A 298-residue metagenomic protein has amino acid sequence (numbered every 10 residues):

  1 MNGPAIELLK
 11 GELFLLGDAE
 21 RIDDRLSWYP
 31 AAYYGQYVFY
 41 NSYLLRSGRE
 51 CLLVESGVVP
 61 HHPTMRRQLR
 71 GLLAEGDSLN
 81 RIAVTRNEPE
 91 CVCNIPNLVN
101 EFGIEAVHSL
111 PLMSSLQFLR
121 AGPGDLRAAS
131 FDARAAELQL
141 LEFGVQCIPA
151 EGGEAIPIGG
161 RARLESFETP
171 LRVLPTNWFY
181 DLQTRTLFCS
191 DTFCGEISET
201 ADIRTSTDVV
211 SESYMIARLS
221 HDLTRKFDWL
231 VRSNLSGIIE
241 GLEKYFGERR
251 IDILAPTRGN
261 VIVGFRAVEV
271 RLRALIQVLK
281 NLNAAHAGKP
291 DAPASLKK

Functional and structural regions predicted by a protein language model:
M1-E50: Zn-dependent metallo-beta-lactamase
L8-L9, L45-G48, I158-G160, F179-Q183: Active-site beta-strand termini and strand-to-loop segments that position acidic
E12-D18, L53-E55, R163-E168, L187-D191: Active-site-proximal beta-strand elements of phosphoester/diester hydrolases
D23, H61, N87-V92, S114-Q117 (+4 more regions): Active-site environment of divalent metal-dependent phosphoester hydrolases
V54-S56, S78-N87, A106-P111, L187-D191 (+2 more regions): Active-site neighborhood of phospho(di)ester-bond hydrolases with catalytic His/Asp-centered motifs
R70-G152, A274-V278: Active-site HxH/HxHxD metal-binding segment of metal-dependent hydrolases
C147-E154, I158-R163, F167, Q183 (+2 more regions): A conserved mid-domain beta-alpha-beta active-site/ligand-binding segment of alpha/beta enzyme cores
G195-K298: Cap/insert and terminal regions of metallo-dependent hydrolase folds
